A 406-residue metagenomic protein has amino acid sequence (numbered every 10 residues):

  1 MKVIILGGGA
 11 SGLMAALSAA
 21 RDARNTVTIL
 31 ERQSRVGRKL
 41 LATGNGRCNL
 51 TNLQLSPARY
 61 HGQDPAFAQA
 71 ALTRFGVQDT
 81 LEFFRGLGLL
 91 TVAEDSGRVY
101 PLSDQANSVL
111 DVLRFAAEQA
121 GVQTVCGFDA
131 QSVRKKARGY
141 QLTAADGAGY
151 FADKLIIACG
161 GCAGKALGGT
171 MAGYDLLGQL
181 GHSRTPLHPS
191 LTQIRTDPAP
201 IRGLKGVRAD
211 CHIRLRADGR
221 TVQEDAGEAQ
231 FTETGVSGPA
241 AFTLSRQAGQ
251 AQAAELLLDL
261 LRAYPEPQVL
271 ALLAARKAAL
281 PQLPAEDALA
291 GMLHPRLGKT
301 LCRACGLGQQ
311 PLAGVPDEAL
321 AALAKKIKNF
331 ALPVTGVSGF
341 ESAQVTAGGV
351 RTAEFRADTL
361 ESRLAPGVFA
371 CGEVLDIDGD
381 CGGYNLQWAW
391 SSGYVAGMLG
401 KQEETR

Functional and structural regions predicted by a protein language model:
M1-S11: Beta1/beta-strand and adjacent pyrophosphate-binding region of the FAD-binding site in flavoprotein oxidoreductases
I4, A20-N45: Glycine-rich FAD pyrophosphate-binding loop
I4-L6, L30, A130, G149-A166 (+4 more regions): Short hydrophobic core segments
S34-V36, L41-A42, L50-P57, S183-P186 (+1 more regions): An anion/pyrophosphate-binding glycine-rich loop and adjacent beta-alpha core in soluble alpha-beta enzymes
N45-A93: Glycine-rich active-site loop/strand segments that organize a redox cofactor
V125-C126, K299-D378: A glycine-rich dinucleotide-binding beta-alpha-beta segment and adjacent secondary-structure elements that constitute
C126-G139: A conserved short coil-to-beta-strand element within the FAD-binding core of flavoproteins
A163-L176, L180, I377-E404: A conserved FAD-binding loop/helix module that cradles the flavin
